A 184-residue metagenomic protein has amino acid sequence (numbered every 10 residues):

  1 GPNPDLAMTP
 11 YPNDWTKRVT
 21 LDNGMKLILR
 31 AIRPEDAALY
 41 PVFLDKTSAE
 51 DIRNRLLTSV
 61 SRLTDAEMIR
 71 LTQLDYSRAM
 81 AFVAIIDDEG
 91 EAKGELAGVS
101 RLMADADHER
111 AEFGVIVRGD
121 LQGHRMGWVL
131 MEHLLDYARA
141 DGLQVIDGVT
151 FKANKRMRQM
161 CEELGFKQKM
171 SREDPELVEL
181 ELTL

Functional and structural regions predicted by a protein language model:
G1-L184: Long, contiguous binding/interaction regions
